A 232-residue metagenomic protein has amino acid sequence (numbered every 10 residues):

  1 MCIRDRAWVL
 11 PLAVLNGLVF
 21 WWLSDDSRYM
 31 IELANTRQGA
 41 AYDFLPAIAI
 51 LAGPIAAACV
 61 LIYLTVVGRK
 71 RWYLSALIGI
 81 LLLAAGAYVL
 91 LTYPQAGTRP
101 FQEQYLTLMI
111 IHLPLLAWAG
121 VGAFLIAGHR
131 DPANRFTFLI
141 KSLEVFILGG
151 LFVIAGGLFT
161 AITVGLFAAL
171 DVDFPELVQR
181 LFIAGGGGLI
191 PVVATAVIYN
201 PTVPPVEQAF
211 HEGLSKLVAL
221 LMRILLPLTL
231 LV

Functional and structural regions predicted by a protein language model:
M1-D5: Conserved small/polar residues in nucleotide/adenosyl-binding loops
A7, P11, I50-G53: N-terminal membrane-targeting/anchoring modules of bacterial envelope and secretion proteins
A13-Y29, A85-Y93, T160: Alpha-helical transmembrane segments of multi-pass membrane proteins
G17-F20, L51-I55: Extended, compositionally biased non-globular segments that define protein topology
N35-P46, V60-G187, N200-A219: Membrane-interface helix-loop-helix junctions at boundaries between adjacent transmembrane segments
G187-A194: Hydrophobic mid-bilayer segments of alpha-helices in multi-pass membrane transport proteins, especially secondary
T195-Y199: Extracytosolic (periplasmic/ER-lumenal) interhelical loops and adjacent juxtamembrane/interface segments of multi-pass
V218-V232: Alpha-helical transmembrane segments of multi-pass membrane proteins
